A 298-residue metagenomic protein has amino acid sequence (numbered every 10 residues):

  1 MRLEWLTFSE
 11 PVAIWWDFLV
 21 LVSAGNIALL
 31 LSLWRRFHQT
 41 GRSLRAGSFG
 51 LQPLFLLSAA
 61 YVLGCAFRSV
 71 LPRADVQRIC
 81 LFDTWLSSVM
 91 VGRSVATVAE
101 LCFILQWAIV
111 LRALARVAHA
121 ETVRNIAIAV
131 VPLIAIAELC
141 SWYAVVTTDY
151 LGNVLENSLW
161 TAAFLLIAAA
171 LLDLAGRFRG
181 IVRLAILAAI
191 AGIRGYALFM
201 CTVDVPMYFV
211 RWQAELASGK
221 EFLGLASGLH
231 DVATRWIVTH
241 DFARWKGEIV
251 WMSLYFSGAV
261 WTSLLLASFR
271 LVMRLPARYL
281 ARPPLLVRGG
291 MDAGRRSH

Functional and structural regions predicted by a protein language model:
M1-A28, V250: Hydrophobic transmembrane alpha-helical segments in integral membrane proteins
S9-A13, D83-V98, H240-W251: Short aromatic-rich membrane-water interface segments that cap or initiate transmembrane helices in multi-pass membrane
V20-S32, I167-H298: C-terminal transmembrane-bundle signature of multipass membrane proteins, characterized by strong activation on
A28-T40, P72-V76, R93-A127, A135-V145 (+1 more regions): Internal transmembrane alpha-helix with an interfacial aromatic "cap," most often the third helix
G41-G50, L114-A137, F269-S297: Cytoplasmic juxtamembrane regions at transmembrane-helix boundaries
L54-F67, R93-A108, N125-W142, N157-A170 (+2 more regions): Alpha-helical transmembrane segments of multi-pass integral membrane proteins
L63-V91, V145: Helix-loop junctions on the outward
Y143-V154: Membrane-interface helix caps and helix-loop-helix hairpins in membrane proteins
